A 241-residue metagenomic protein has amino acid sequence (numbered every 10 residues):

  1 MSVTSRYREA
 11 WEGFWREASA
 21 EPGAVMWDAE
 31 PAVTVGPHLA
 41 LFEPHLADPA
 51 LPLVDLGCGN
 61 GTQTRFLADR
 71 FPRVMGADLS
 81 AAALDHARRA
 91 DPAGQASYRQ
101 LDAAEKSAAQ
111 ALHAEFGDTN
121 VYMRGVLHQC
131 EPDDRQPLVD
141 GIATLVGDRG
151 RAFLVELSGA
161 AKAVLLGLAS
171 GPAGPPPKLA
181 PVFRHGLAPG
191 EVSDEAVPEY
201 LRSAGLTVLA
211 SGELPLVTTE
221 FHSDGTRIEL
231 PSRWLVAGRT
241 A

Functional and structural regions predicted by a protein language model:
M1-A114, P132-P137, G141, G147-A241: Class I (Rossmann-like) S-adenosyl-L-methionine-dependent methyltransferase catalytic domain, capturing the SAM-binding
Y122: A conserved beta-strand element that flanks and buttresses the S-adenosyl-L-methionine
G125: Oxyanion-hole/transition-state-stabilizing segment in secreted/luminal serine hydrolases and related acyltransferases
H128-C130: A short His-aromatic
